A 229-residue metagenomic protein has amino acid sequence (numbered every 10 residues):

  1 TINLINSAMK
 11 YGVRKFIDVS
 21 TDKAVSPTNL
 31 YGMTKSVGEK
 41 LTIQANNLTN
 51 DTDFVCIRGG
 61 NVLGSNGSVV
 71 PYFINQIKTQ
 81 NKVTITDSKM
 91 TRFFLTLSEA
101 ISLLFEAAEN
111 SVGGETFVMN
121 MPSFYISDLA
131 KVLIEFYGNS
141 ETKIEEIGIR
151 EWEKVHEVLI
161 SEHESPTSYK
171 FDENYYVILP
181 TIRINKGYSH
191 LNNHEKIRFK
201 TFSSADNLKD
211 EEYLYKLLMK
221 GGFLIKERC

Functional and structural regions predicted by a protein language model:
T1-T52, C56, R228-C229: N-terminal Rossmann-like NAD(P)+-binding domain of SDR-like oxidoreductases, especially those catalyzing
K10, K40-N61, N66-C229: Strand-loop microenvironment adjacent to phosphate/nucleotide-handling motifs in alpha/beta enzyme folds
